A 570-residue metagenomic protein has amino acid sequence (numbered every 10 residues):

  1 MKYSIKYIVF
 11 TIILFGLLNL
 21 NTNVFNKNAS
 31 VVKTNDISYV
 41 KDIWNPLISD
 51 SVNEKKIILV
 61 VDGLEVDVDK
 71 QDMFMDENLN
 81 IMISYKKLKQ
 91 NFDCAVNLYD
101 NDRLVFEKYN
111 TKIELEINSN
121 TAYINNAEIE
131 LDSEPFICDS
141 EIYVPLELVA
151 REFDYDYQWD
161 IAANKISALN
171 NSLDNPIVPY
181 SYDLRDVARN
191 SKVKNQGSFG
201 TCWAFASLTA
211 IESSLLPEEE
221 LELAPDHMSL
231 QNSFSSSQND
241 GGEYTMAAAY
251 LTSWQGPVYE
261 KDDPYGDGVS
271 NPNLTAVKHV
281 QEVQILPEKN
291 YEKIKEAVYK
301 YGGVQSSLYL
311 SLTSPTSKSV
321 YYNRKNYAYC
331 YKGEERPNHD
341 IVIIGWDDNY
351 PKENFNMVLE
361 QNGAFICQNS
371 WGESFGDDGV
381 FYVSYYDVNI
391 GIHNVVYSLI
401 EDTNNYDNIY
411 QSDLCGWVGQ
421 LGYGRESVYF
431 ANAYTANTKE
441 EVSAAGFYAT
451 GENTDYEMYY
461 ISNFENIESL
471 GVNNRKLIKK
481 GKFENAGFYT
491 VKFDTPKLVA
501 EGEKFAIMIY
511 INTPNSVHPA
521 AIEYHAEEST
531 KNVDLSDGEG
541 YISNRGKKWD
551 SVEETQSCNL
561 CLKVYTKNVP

Functional and structural regions predicted by a protein language model:
M1-K6: Positively charged n-region of N-terminal signal peptides that target proteins for export
V9-L14, L18: Hydrophobic helical h-region of N-terminal Sec-dependent signal peptides in bacterial secretory/periplasmic proteins
L17-Y180: Primary recognition of N-terminal secretory signal peptides and signal-anchoring hydrophobic helices
N171-S443, Y448-G481, T513, H518-E527: Catalytic-core signature of thiol
K293-V298, Y489-E503: Short, surface-exposed tryptophan/glycine-enriched loops that mediate extracellular molecular recognition
A445, E503-I509: Short beta-strand segments enriched for Tyr within beta-sheet-rich domains, predominantly fibronectin type III
K480-G487, V499: Short proline/glycine- and polar residue-rich coil/turn motifs
Y510-P570: Short, surface-exposed beta-strand/loop patches at domain edges that form aromatic-rich interfacial subsites
